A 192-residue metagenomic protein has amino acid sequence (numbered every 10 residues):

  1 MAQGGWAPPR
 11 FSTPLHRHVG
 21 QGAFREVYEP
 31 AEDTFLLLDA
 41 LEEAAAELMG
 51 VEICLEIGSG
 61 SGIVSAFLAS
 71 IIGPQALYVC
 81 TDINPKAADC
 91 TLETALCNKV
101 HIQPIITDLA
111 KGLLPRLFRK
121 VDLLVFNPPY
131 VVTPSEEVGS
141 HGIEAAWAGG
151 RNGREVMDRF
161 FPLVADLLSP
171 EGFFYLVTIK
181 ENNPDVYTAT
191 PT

Functional and structural regions predicted by a protein language model:
M1-T192: Auxiliary N-terminal substrate/complex-recognition segments of SAM-dependent methyltransferases
